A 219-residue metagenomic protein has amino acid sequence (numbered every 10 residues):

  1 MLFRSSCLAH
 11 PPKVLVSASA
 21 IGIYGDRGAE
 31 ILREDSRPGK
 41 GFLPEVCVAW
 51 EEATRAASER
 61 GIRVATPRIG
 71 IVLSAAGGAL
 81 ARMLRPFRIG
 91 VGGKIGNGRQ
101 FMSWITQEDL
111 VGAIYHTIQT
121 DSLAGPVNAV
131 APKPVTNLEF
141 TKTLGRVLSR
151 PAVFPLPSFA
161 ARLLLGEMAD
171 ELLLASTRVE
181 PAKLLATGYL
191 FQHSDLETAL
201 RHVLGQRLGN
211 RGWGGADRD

Functional and structural regions predicted by a protein language model:
M1-G41: Conserved Rossmann-fold NAD(P)-dependent oxidoreductase catalytic core, especially the SDR/UDP-sugar
D26-T66: Catalytic helix-loop patch of NAD(P)-dependent Rossmann-fold dehydrogenases
G28, V48, R60-I62, L73-R82 (+1 more regions): Glycine/proline-rich active-site loop of Rossmann-fold NAD(P)-dependent oxidoreductases
G41-P44, A57-T66, G70-M102, Q107: NAD(P)-dependent short-chain dehydrogenase/reductase
R55, L84-G92, Q100-V135: Alpha-helical substrate-binding/gating segment
L110, I114, A129, F140 (+2 more regions): Non-catalytic, hydrophobic alpha-helical segments
T120-E167, R201-D217: Mid/C-terminal beta-alpha module of Rossmann-like enzyme folds, strongest in SDR-family dehydrogenases/epimerases
E171-D219: C-terminal amphipathic/interface module of NAD(P)-dependent oxidoreductases and related NAD-binding regulators
